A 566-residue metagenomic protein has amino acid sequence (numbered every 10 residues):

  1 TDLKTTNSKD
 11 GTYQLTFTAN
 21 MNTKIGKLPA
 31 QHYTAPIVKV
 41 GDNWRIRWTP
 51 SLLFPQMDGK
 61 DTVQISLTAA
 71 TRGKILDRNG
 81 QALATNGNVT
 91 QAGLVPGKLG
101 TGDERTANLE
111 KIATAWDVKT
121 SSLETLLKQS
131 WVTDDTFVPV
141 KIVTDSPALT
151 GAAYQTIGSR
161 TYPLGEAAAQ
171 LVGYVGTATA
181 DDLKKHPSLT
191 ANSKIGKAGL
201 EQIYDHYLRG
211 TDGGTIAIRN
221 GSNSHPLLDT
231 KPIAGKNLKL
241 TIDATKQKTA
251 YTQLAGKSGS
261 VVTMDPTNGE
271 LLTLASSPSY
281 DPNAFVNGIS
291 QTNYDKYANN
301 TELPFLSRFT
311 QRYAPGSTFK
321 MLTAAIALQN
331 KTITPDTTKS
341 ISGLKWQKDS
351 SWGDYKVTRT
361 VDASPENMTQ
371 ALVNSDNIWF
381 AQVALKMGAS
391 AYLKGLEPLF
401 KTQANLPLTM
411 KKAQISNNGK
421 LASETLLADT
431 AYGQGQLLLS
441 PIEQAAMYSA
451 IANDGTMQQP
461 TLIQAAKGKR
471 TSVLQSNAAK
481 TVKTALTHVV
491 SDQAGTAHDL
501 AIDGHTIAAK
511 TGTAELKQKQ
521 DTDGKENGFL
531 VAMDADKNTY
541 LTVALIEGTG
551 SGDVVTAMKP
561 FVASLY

Functional and structural regions predicted by a protein language model:
T1-K9, Y13-S260, Y280-P304, R312 (+1 more regions): Extracytoplasmic/periplasmic proteins that interact with beta-lactams or build/remodel peptidoglycan
D182-K184, Q518-D521, V543, D553-V555: Short conserved micro-motifs at the rims of enzyme active sites and ligand-binding pockets
G221, H225-L227, T267-S317, L322-E547 (+1 more regions): Beta-lactam-recognizing serine transpeptidase/beta-lactamase-like catalytic domain environment
V261-P266: Short hydrophobic alpha-helical segments used for membrane anchoring or interfacial signaling
E443, V554-A557: Residues at alpha-helix caps and immediate loop-helix transition turns in enzyme cores, especially N- and C-cap
A557-Y566: Short, gly/Ser/Thr-rich active-site loops of penicillin-recognizing serine hydrolases
